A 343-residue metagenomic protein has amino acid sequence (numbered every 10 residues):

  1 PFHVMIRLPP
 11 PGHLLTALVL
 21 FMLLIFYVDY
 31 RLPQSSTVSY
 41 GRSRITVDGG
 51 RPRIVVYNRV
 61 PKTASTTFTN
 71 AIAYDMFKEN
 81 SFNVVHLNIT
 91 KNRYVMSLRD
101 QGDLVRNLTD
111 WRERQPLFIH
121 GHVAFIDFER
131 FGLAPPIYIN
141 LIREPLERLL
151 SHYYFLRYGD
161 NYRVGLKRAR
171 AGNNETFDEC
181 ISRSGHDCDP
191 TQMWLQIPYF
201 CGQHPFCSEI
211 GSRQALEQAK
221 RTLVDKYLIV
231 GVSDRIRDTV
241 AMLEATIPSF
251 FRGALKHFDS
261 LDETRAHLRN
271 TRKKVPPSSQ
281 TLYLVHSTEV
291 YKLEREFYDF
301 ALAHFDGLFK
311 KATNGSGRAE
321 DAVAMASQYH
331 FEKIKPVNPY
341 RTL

Functional and structural regions predicted by a protein language model:
F2-Y40: N-terminal signal-anchor transmembrane helix specifying type II single-pass membrane topology of secretory-pathway
L32-S35, M76-E79, L149, Y153-R157: Juxtamembrane interfacial secondary-structure elements that flank transmembrane helices in multi-pass membrane proteins
S35-T109, E113-R114: Signal-peptide-cleavage-adjacent N-terminal segments of secreted and extracellular proteins
S43, N88-L141, E147-H257: PAPS-dependent sulfotransferase catalytic domain
V56-V60, I137, Y227-R235, L282-E289: Conserved aromatic-histidine-acidic binding/catalytic patches
S81, L98, Y162, K274-S278: Catalytic cores of eukaryotic secretory-pathway lumenal/extracellular enzymes that build and remodel glycoconjugates
L195, G202-S208, Q218-A219, G253-R341: PAPS-dependent sulfotransferase catalytic core
